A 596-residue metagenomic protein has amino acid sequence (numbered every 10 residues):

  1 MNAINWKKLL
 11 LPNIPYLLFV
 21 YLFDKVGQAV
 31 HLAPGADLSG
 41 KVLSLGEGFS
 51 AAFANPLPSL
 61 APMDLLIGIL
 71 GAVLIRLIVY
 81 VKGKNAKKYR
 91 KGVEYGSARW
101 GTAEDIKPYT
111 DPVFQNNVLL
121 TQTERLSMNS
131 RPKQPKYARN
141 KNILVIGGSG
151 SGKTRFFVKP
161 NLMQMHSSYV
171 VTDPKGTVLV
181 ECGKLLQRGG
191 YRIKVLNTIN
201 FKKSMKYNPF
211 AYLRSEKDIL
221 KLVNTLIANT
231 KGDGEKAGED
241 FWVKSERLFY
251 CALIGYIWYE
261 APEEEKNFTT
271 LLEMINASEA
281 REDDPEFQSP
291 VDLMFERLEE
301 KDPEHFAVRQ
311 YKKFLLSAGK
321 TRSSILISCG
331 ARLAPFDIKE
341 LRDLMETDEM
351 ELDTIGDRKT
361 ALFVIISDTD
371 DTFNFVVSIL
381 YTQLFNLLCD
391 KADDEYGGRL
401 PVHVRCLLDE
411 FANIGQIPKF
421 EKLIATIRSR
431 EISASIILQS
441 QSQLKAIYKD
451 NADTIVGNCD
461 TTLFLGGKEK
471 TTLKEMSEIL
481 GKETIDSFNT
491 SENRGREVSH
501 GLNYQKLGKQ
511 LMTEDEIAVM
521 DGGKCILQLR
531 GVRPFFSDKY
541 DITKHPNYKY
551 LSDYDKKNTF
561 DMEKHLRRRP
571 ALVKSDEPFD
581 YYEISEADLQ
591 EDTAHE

Functional and structural regions predicted by a protein language model:
M1-S151, R155-V158, K482, N493 (+2 more regions): Basic- and hydrophobic-enriched, low-structure N-terminal and domain-boundary segments that flank ATP-binding catalytic
A98, R125, N129, K141-N142 (+6 more regions): General secondary-structure edge motif
K107-P108, F114, F375, F411 (+1 more regions): A short glycine-/small-residue-rich loop at the edge of a beta-strand within enzyme catalytic domains
P112-L120, F375-Q383, M476: Conserved long hydrophobic alpha-helices within structured protein cores
L126-P132, K231-F241, D486-Q505: Low-complexity, polar-biased intrinsically disordered regions enriched in Pro/Ser/Thr/Gly
M128, K153-T154, V223, D337 (+3 more regions): Short secondary-structure boundary micro-motifs
R139-I432, I447, A452, G457 (+3 more regions): P-loop NTPase motor domains
I424-I526: Conserved ATP-driven motor cores of ASCE-family P-loop NTPases powering translocation/secretion/packaging/pilus
